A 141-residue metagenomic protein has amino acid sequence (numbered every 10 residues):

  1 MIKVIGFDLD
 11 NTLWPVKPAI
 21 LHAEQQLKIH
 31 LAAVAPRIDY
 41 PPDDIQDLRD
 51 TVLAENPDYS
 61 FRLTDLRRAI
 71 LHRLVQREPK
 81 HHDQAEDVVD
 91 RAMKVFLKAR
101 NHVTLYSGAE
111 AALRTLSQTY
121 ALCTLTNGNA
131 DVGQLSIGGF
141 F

Functional and structural regions predicted by a protein language model:
M1-D47: Active-site neighborhood of HAD-like aspartate-dependent phosphohydrolases
V16, S60-T64, H102-L105: Aromatic-acidic/polar surface patches that form glycan- and anion
I20-K28, I45-R49, R67, L71 (+2 more regions): Hydrophobic alpha-helical core bundles mediating ligand binding, dimerization, or RNAP-core interactions
I29-I38, R77-Q84, G139-F140: Short helix-capping segments at alpha-helix termini
R37, P41, L53-P57, D131-G138: Short, flexible, glycine-rich and Lys/Arg-enriched loop motifs at helix boundaries that contact anionic partners
D47-K94: A metal-dependent, Asp-based hydrolase signature
D87-V103, A109-G138: Substrate-recognition element of Asp-dependent hydrolases with the DxDx(T/V) motif
